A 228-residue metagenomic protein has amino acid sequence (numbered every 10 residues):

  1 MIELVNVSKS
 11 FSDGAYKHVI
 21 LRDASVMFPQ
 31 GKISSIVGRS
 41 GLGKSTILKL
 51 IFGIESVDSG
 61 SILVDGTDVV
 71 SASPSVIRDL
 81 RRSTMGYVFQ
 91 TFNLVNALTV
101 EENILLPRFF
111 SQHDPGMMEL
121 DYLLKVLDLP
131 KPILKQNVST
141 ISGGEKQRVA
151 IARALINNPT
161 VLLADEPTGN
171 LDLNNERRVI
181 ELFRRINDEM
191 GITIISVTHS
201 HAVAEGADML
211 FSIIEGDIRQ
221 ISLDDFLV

Functional and structural regions predicted by a protein language model:
F52: Helix-to-loop junction immediately C-terminal to a conserved catalytic motif
G60-D68: Conserved ABC transporter NBD signature motif
D68, P115-P132: Conserved ABC ATPase "signature" region
L98-L106: Short coil-to-helix segment of the ABC ATPase nucleotide-binding domain corresponding to the Q-loop/switch region
N137-I141, E145-Q147: Conserved ABC ATPase signature
N158: Conserved catalytic motifs of ABC-family nucleotide-binding domains
L162-D165: Catalytic Walker B motif of ABC-type/P-loop ATPase nucleotide-binding domains
